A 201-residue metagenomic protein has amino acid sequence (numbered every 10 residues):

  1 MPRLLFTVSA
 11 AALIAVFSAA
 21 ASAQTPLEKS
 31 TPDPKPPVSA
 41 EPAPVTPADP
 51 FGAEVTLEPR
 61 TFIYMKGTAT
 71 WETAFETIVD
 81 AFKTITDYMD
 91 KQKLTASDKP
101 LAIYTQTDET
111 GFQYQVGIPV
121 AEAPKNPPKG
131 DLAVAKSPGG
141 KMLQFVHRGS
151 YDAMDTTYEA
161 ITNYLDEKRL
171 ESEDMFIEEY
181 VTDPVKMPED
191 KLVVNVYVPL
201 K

Functional and structural regions predicted by a protein language model:
P2-S9, I14-K201: A solvent-exposed interaction/effector surface
